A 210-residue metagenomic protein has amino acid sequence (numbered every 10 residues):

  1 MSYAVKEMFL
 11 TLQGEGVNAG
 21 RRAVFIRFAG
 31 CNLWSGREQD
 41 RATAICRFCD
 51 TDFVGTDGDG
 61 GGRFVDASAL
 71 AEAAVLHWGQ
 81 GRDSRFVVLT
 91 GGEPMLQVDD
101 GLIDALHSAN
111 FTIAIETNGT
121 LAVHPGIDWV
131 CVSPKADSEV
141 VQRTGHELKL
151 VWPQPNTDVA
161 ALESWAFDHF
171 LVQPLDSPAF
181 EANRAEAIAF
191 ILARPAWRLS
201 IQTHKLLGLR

Functional and structural regions predicted by a protein language model:
Y3-K6, L10, R22, L33-I127: Conserved Radical SAM active-site core
Q13: Catalytic micro-motifs at enzyme active sites that drive phosphoryl/nucleotidyl and oxygen chemistry
G16-V17: Short, solvent-exposed loop/linker segments at the N-terminal edge of repeated beta-sheet extracellular domains
R27, T90-G91, Q202: A secondary-structure boundary/capping signal
D83-F86, M95-R210: Conserved AdoMet/S-adenosylmethionine-binding subsite of the radical SAM
